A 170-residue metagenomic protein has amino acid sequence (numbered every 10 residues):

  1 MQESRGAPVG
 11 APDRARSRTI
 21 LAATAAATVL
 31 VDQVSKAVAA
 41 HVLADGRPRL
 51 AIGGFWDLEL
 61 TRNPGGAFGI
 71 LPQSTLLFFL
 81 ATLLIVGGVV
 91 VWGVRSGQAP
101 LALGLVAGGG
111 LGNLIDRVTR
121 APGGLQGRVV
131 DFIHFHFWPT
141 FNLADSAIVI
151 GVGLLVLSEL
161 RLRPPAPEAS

Functional and structural regions predicted by a protein language model:
M1-S170: Alpha-helical transmembrane bundles and membrane-interface segments of multipass inner-membrane proteins
